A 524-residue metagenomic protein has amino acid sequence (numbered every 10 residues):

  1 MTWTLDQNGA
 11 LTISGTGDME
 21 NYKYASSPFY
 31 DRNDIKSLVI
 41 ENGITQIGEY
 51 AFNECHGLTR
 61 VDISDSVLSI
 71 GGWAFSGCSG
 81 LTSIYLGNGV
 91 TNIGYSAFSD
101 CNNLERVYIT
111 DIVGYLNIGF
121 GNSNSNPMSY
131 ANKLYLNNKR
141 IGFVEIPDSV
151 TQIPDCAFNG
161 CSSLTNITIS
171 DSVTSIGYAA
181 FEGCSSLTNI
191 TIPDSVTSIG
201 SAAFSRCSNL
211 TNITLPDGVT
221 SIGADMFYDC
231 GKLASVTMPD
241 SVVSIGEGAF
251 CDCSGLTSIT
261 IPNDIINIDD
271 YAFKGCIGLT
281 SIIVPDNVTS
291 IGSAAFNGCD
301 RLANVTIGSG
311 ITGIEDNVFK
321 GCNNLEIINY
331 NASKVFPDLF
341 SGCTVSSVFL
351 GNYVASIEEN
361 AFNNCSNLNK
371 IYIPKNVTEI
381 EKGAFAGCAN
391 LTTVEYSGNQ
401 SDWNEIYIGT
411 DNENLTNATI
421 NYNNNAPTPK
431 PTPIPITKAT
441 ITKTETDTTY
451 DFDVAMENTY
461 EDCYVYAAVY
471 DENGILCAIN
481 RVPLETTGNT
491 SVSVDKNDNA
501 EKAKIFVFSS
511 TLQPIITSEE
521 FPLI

Functional and structural regions predicted by a protein language model:
M1, I13, N417-T444, A467 (+1 more regions): Intrinsically disordered, low-complexity repeat and linker tracts
D6-G17, N33-Q46, H56-S69, S79-N92 (+14 more regions): Structural signature of tandem-repeat unit edges
G48-A51, G71-S76, Y95-A97, P154-A157 (+10 more regions): Consensus positions within tandem repeat domains that build extended binding/scaffold surfaces
D451-D453, G488-K496: Exposed aromatic-hydrophobic patches
Y460-D462, D498-K502: Extracellular Ig-like/FN3 beta-sandwich strand-entry sites
Y464-Y470, K504-F506: Beta-strand signatures of extracellular beta-sandwich domains
C477-T487, E520-P522: Solvent-exposed serine/threonine-rich low-complexity stretches and specific carbohydrate-binding patches
S509-T517: Short acidic/polar inter-strand loop motif in beta-rich domains
